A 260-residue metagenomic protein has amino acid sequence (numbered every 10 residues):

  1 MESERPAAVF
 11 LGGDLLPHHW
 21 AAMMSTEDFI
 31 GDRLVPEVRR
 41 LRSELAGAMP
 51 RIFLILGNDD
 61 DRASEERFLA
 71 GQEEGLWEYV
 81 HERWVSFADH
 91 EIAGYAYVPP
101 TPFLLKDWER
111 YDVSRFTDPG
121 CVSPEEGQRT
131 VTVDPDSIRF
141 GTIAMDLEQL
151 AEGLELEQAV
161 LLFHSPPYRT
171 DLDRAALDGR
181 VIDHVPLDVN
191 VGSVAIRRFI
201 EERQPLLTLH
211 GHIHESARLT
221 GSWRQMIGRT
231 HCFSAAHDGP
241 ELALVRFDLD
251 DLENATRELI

Functional and structural regions predicted by a protein language model:
M1-F87, A235: Core catalytic region of metal-dependent phosphoesterases/phosphodiesterases, especially metallo-beta-lactamase-like
A8, R51-F53, E78, E91 (+3 more regions): Proline-centered loop/turn at the N-terminus of a beta-strand
V9, D14, G57, I92 (+4 more regions): Divalent metal-coordination and catalytic microenvironments
L16-W20, L54-E66, W84-S86, P99-F103 (+4 more regions): Active-site environment of divalent metal-dependent phosphoester hydrolases
W20-V35, E157-Q204: Active-site-proximal segments of metal-dependent phosphoesterases and phosphodiesterases across multiple
R40-I52, L150-Q158, A195-L206: A structural motif corresponding to the C-terminal end of an alpha-helix and its immediate exit/capping segment
W84-H90, R110-Y111, H184-L187, V194-E202 (+1 more regions): Binuclear metal-dependent phosphoesterase catalytic core
E91-L187: Active-site-proximal loop/helix segment associated with metal-binding centers of metalloenzymes
